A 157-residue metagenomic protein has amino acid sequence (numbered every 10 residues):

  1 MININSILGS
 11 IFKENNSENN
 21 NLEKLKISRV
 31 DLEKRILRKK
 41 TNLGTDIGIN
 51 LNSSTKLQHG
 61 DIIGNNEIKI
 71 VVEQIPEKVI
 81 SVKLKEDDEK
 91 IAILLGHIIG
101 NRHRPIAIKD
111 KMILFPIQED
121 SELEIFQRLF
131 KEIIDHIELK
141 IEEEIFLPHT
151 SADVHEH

Functional and structural regions predicted by a protein language model:
M1-E18, I108-H157: Helix-rich terminal scaffold detector
M1-I49, I99: Intrinsically disordered, low-complexity, positively charged segments
I36-K39, I68-I75, N101-A107: Short, flexible, solvent-exposed loop/turn segments with mixed acidic/basic and small polar residues
L37-K39, E89, R128, I141: Terminal leader/tail segments of proteins
L51, K56-L57, I63-G64: Short, well-ordered loop/turn sites that connect or cap secondary structure elements
Q58, L84-G100: Short amphipathic alpha-helix segments
V72-K85: Short glycine-/aliphatic-rich beta-strand segments at the starts of folded cytosolic domains
K78, L95-R102, I108, I113: A hydrophobic, small-residue-rich beta->alpha segment in the mid-to-C-terminal subdomain of diverse proteins
